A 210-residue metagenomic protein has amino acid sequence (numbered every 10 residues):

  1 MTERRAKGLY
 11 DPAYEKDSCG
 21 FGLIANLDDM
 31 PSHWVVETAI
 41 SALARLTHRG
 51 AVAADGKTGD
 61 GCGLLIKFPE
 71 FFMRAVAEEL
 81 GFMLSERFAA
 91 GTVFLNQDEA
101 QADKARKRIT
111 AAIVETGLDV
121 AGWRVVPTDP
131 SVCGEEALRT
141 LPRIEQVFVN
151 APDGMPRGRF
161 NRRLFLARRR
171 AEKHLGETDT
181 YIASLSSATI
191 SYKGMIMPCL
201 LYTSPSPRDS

Functional and structural regions predicted by a protein language model:
M1-K7: N-terminal beta-alpha lobe that positions the nucleotide/phosphoryl donor in ATP/NTP-coupled carboxylate activation
R4, D17-P69, R74-V76, L84-F94: N-terminal amphipathic, basic-rich helices that act as targeting or association modules
L9-D11, A53-D55, E79-F82, T180 (+1 more regions): A generic local secondary-structure boundary/capping motif
A13-E15: N-terminal glycine-rich anion-binding loops that anchor highly charged ligand groups
D60, K67-L201: Long, basic N-terminal domains or extensions that often function in RNA/ssDNA interaction or organelle/cellular
Y202-D209: Conserved small/polar residues in nucleotide/adenosyl-binding loops
